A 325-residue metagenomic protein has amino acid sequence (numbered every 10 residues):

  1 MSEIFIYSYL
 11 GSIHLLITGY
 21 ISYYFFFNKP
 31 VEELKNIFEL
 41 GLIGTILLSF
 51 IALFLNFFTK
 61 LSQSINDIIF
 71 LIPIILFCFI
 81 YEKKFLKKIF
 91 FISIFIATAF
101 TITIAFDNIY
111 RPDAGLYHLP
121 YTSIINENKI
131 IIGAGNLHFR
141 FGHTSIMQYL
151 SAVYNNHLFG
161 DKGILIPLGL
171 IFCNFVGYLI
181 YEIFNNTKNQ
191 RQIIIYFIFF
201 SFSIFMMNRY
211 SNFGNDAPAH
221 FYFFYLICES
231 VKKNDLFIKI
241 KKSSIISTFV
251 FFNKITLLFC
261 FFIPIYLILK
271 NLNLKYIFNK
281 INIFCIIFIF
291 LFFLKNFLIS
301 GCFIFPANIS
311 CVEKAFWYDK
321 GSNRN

Functional and structural regions predicted by a protein language model:
M1-L86: Membrane-embedded, hydrophobic transmembrane alpha-helices
A52-N56, F202, M207-N208, K239-Y266 (+2 more regions): Membrane-interface alpha helices of multi-pass inner-membrane proteins
S64, I166-I171, F197-F199, F205-S230: Multi-pass, polyprenyl lipid-linked donor-dependent membrane glycosyltransferases
F77-L86, C260-I286: Perimembrane helix-loop-helix junctions
F91-F100, I245, L272-F297: Hydrophobic alpha-helical membrane-interfacial segments at the cytosolic entry of transmembrane helices
I102-Q192, Y210-N212: Active-site lumenal/periplasmic loops and adjacent helix-entry segments of GT-C-fold, multi-pass membrane
F106-I109, L150, K280-N325: Membrane-lumen/periplasm interface segments of specific transmembrane helices in polyprenyl phosphate-linked
N185-Q190, F223-I240: Membrane-interface transmembrane helices that cradle and orient dolichyl/undecaprenyl
